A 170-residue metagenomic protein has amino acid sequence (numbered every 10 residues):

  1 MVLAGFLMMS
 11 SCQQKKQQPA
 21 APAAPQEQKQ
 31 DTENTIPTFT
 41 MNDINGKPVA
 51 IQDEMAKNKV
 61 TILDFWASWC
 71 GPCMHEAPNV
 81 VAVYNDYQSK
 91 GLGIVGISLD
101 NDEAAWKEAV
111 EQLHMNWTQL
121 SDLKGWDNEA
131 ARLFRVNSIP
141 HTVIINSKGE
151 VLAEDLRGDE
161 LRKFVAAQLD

Functional and structural regions predicted by a protein language model:
M1-T38, D170: N-terminal targeting signals for export/organelle localization
T40-V60: A short beta-strand-turn-helix
N58-T61, F65-W69, S138: Short pre-active-site segment immediately N-terminal to redox-active cysteine/selenocysteine motifs in thiol-based
D64, I94-S98, L120: Short beta-strand segments
S68-H75, H141: C-type cytochrome heme c attachment motif
H75-L113, G125-R132: Structural microenvironment flanking redox-active thiols in thiol-disulfide oxidoreductases
L113-M115, D122-Q168: Thiol/disulfide oxidoreductase modules built on the thioredoxin-like
